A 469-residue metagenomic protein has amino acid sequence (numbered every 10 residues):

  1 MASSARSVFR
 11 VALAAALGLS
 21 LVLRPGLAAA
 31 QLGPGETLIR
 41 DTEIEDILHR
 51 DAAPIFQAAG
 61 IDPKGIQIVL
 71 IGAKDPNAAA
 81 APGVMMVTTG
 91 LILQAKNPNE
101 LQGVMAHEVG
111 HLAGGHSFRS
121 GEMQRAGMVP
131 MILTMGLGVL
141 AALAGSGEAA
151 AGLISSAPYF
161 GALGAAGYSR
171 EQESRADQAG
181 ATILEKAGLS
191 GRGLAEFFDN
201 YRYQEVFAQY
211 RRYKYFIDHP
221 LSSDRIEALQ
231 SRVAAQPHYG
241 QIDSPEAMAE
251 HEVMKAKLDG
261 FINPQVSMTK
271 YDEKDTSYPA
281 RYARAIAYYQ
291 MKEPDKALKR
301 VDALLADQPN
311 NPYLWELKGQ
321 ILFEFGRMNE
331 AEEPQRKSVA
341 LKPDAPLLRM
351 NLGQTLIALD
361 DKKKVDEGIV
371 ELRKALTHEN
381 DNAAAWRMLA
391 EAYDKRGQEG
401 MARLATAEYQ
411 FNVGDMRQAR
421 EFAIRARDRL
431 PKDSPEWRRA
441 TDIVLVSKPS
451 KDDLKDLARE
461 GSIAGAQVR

Functional and structural regions predicted by a protein language model:
Q31-G35, I39-T42, D46, G164 (+6 more regions): Extracytoplasmic and endomembrane cell-envelope/extracellular-matrix remodeling and assembly machinery
V109-A126, A144: Catalytic Zn2+-binding segment of zinc metalloproteases
Y278, P312-Y313, N329, P346-L347 (+4 more regions): Helix-start (N-cap) detector for alpha-helical repeat units in TPR-like alpha-solenoids, especially tetratricopeptide
A283, L317, N351, M388-L389 (+4 more regions): Canonical tetratricopeptide repeat
I286, Q320, Q354-I357, E391 (+3 more regions): Residue-level recognition of tetratricopeptide repeat
K292, G326, D360-K363, G397 (+1 more regions): Residue-level detector of the short coil/turn that links helix A to helix B within each tetratricopeptide repeat
K395, T406, N412-R469: Terminal, low-structured helical/coil segments at or just beyond the last alpha-helical repeat
